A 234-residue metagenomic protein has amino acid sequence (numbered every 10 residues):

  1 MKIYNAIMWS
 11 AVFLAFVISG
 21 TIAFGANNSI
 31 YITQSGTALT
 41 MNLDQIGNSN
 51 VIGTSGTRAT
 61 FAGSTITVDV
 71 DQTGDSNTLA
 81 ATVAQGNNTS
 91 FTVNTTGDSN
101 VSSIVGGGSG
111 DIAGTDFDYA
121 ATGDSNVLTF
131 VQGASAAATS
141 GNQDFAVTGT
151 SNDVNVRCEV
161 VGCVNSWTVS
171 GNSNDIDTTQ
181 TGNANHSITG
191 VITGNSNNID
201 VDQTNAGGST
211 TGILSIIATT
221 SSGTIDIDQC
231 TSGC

Functional and structural regions predicted by a protein language model:
M1-S10: Bacterial N-terminal signal peptides that target proteins for export
S10-G20: Bacterial N-terminal signal peptides
G25-C234: Low-complexity repeat regions of mature extracellularly deployed or surface/particle-associated proteins
